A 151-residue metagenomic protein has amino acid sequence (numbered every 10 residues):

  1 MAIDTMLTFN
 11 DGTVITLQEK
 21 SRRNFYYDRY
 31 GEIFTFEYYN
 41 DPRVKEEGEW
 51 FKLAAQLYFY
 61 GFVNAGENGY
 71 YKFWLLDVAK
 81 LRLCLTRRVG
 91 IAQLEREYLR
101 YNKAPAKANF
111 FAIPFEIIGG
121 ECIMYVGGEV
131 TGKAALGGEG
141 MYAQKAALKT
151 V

Functional and structural regions predicted by a protein language model:
M1: Beta-rich catalytic cores
T5-L7, D11-F25: Conserved catalytic cores of phosphodiester-cleaving nucleases, focusing on short active-site segments
E19-P42: Short beta-strand-loop-alpha-helix junction that forms the active-site gateway of nucleic-acid-processing nucleases
E19-S21, V63, V78: Residues immediately flanking
R43-K52: Surface-exposed interaction regions that form or flank ligand-binding interfaces
Y58: Beta-strand/loop-dominated core regions that host nucleotide or nucleotide-derived cofactor-binding catalytic loops
A65-V151: Non-catalytic C-terminal interaction segments of nucleic acid-processing enzymes
